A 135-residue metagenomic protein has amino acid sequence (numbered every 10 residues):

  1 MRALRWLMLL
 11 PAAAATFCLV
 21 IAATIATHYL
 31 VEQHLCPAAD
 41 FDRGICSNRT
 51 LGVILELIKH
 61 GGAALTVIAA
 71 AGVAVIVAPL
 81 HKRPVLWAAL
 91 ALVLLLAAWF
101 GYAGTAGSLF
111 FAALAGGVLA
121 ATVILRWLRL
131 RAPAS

Functional and structural regions predicted by a protein language model:
M1-P11: N-terminal membrane topogenic signal
L9, A115-S135: Membrane-water interface at the C-terminal end of transmembrane alpha helices
L9-V20, L90-L92: Alpha-helical transmembrane segments
A14-L65: Hydrophobic transmembrane helix segments
L51, T105-A113, R129-S135: A cytosolic-side transmembrane-helix exit/cap motif
L55-A63, L109-V118: Alpha-helical transmembrane segments of polytopic membrane proteins
T66-L94: Loop-to-transmembrane helix junctions at the membrane interface
W87, L94-A113: Membrane-helix boundary connector in multi-pass membrane proteins
